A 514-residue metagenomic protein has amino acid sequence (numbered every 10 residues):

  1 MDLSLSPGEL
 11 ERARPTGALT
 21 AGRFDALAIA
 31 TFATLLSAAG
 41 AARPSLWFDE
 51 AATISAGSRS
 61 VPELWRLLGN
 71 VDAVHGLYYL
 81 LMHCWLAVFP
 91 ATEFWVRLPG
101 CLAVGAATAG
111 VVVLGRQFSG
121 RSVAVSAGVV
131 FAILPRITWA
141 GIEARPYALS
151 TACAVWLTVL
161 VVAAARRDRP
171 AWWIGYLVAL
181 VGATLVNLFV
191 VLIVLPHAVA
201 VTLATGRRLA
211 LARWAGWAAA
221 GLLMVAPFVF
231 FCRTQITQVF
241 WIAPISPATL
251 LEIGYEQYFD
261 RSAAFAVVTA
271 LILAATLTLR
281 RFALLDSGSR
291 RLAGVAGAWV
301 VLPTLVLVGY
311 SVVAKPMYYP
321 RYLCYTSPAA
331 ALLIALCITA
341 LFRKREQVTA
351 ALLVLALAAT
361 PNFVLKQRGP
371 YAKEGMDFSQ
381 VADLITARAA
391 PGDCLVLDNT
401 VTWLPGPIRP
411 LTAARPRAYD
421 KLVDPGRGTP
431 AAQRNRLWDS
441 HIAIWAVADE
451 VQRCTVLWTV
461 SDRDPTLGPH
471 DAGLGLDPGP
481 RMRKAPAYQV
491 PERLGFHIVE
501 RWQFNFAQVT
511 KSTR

Functional and structural regions predicted by a protein language model:
D2-L10, G22-R514: Membrane-proximal helix-loop-helix interfaces that form the catalytic/acceptor-binding platform of multi-pass membrane
R14-G22: N- or domain-start disorder-to-order transition segments that initiate the globular core
